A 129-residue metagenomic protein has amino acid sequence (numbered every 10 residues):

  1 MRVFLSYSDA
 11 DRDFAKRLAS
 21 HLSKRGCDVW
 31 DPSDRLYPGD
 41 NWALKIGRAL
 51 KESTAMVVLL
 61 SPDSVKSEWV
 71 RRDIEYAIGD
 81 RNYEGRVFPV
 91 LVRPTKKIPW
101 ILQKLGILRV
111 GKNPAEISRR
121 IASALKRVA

Functional and structural regions predicted by a protein language model:
M1-L59, I78-R86, L91-R93, A115-A129: Conserved N-terminal substructure of TIR/SEFIR domains
M1-V3, Q103-G106: Short amphipathic alpha-helical segments
F14, P38, K66-W69, P99: Secondary-structure boundary/capping motif
K16-A19, W69-R72, I101-Q103: Short amphipathic alpha-helical segments
P62-R81: Conserved TIR/SEFIR loop-to-helix hotspot centered on a Trp-containing motif with a nearby acidic residue
D63-V65, P94-K96, P114: Solvent-exposed loop/turn segments at secondary-structure junctions within structured extracellular/periplasmic domains
T95-L105: Glycine-rich, charge-decorated loop segments at or immediately adjacent to ligand/cofactor-binding or catalytic sites
I107-K112: Short acidic-hydrophobic, aromatic-tinged amphipathic segments that line or gate anion-handling sites
